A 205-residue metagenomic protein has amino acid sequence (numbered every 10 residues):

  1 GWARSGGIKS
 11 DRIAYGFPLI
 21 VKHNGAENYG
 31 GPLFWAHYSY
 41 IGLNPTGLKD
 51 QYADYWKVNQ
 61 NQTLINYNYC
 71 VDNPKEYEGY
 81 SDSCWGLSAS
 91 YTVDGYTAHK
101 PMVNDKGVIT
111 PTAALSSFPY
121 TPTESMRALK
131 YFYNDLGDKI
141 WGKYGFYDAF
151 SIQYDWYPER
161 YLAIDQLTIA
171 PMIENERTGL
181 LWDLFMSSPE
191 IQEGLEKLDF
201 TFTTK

Functional and structural regions predicted by a protein language model:
G1-K205: Ser/Thr/Asn(+Pro)-rich, low-complexity disordered segments
